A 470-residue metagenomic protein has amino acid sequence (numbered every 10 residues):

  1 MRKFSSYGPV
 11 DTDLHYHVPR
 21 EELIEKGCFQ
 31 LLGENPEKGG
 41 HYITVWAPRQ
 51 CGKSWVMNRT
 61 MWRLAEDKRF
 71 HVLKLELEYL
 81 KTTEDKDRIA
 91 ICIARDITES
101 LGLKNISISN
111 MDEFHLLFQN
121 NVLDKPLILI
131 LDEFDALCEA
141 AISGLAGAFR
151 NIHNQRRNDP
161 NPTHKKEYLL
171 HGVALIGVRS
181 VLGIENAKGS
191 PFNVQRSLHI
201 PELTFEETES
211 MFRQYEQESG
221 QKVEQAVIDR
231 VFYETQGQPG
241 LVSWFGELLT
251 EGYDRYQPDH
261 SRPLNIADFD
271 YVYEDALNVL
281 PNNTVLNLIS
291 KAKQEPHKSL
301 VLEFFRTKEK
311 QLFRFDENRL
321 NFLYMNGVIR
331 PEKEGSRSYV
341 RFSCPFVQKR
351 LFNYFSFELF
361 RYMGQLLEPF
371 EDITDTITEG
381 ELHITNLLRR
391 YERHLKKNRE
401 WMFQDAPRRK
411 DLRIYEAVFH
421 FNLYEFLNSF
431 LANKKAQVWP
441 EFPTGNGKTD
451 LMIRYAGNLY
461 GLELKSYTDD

Functional and structural regions predicted by a protein language model:
M1-P48, W55-L64, N120, R390-R408: Walker A/P-loop-proximal flanking segment of P-loop NTPase domains
P9-V10, A136-E234, L248-P281: The catalytic "switch" region of P-loop NTPases
G40, E209, R213-G327, P331-S336 (+1 more regions): Winged-helix-like regulatory helical subdomains adjacent to P-loop NTPase cores
E66-T82: Conserved catalytic segments around the Walker B and adjacent sensor/switch elements of P-loop NTPase domains
K68-R69, M452-L462: Active-site beta-strand-loop-beta-strand hairpin of nuclease catalytic cores that positions key catalytic residues
K86-R150, N154-L170: Mid-core helix/loop region of P-loop NTP-binding domains shared across ATPases and GTPases
R390-W439: Acidic-basic catalytic patches of nuclease active cores, encompassing PD-(D/E)XK and other metal-cofactor nuclease
L431-G457: Active-site metal-binding core of divalent-cation-utilizing nuclease and nuclease-like domains
